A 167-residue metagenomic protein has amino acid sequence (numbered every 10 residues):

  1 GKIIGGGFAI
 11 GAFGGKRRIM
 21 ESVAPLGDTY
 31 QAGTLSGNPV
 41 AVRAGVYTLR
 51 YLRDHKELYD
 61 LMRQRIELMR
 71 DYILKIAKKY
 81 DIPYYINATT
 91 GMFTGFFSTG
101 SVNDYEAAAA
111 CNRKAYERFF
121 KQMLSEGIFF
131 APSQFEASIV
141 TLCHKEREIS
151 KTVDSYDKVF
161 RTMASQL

Functional and structural regions predicted by a protein language model:
G1-L167: Conserved N-terminal phosphate-binding loop of PLP-dependent enzymes in the Aspartate aminotransferase
